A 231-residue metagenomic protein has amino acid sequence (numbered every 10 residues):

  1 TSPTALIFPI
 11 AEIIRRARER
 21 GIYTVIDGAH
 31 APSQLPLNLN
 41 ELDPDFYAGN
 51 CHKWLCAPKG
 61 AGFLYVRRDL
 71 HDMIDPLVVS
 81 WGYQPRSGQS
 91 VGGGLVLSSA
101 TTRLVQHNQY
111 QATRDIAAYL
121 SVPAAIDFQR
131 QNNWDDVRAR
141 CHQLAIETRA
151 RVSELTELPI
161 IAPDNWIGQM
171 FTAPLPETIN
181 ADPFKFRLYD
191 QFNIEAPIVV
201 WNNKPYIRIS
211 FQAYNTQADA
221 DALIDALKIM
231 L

Functional and structural regions predicted by a protein language model:
T1-A29, W54: Active-site phosphate-binding strand-loop segment of PLP-dependent enzymes
F8, E12-R15, E19, Q143 (+3 more regions): Alpha-helical scaffolding segments of alpha/beta enzyme cores, especially the outer helices of TIM-barrel or partial
L42-L95: Active-site PLP attachment segment
Y47, E157-I161, N193-V199: A short linear hydrophobic-aromatic micro-motif
A100-E147: Structural signature of PLP-dependent enzymes
H142-I146, L155-Q191: Conserved PLP-binding catalytic core of the aspartate aminotransferase-like
T178-I179, P183-L231: PLP-dependent enzyme catalytic core of the Aspartate aminotransferase-like
